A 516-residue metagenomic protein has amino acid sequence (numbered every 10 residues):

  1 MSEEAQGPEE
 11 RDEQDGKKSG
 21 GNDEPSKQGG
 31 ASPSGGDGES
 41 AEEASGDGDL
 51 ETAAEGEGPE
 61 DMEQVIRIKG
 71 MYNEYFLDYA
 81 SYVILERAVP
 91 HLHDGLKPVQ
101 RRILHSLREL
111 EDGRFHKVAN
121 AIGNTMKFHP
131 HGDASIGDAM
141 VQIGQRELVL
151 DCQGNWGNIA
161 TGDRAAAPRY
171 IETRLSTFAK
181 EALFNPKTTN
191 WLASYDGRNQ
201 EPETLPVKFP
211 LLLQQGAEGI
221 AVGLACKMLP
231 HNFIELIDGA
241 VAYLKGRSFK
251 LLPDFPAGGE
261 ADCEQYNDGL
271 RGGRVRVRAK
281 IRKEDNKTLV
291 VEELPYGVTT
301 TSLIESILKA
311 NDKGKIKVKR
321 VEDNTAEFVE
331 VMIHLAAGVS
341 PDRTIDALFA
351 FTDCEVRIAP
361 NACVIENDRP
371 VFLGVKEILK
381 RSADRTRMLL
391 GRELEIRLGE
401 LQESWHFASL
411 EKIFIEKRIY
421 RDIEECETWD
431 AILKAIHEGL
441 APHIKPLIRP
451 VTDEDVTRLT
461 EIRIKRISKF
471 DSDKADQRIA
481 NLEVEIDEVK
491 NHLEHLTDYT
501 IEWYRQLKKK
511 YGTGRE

Functional and structural regions predicted by a protein language model:
S2-G272, M332: Catalytic phosphate-handling regions of large nucleic-acid enzymes and associated NTPases
S2-T52, P59-D61, A217-I220, L224-E516: C-terminal interaction appendages of subunits in large macromolecular complexes
